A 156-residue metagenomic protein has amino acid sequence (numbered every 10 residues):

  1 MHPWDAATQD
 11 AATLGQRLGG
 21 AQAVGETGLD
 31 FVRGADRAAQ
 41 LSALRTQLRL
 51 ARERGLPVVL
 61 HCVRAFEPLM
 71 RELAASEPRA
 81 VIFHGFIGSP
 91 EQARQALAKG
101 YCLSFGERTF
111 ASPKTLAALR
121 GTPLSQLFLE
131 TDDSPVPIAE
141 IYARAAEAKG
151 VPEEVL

Functional and structural regions predicted by a protein language model:
M1-L156: Mid-domain alpha/beta scaffold segments of enzyme catalytic cores
